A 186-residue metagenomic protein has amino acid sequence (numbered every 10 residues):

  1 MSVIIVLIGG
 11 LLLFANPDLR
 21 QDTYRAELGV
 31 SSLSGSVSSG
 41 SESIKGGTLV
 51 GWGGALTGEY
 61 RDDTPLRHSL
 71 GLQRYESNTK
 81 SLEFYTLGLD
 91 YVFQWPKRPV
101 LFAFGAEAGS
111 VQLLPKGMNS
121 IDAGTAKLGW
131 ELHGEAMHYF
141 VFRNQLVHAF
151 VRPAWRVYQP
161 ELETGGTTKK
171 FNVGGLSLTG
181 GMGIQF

Functional and structural regions predicted by a protein language model:
M1-I8: Sec-dependent signal peptide recognition, specifically the positively charged N-region followed immediately by
G9-S77, G181-Q185: Short glycine/proline- and aromatic-enriched beta-strand/turn motifs that initiate or cap beta-hairpins
G35-S39, S77-L82, L113-G117, Y158-T164: Outer-membrane beta-barrel proteins
E42-I44, F84-T86, S120-T125, G165-V173: Flexible, surface-exposed loop regions and adjacent strand-edge segments of Gram-negative outer-membrane beta-barrel
A55-R143: Gram-negative (and chloroplast) outer-membrane scaffold detector with strong preference for beta-barrel transmembrane
F140-H148, Q159-L162: Substrate-binding/catalytic groove segments of enzymes that remodel or degrade extracellular structural polymers
R152-A154: Internal, hydrophobic beta-strand segments that form the core of beta-sheet-rich folds
N172-F186: Outer-membrane beta-barrel "beta-signal"
